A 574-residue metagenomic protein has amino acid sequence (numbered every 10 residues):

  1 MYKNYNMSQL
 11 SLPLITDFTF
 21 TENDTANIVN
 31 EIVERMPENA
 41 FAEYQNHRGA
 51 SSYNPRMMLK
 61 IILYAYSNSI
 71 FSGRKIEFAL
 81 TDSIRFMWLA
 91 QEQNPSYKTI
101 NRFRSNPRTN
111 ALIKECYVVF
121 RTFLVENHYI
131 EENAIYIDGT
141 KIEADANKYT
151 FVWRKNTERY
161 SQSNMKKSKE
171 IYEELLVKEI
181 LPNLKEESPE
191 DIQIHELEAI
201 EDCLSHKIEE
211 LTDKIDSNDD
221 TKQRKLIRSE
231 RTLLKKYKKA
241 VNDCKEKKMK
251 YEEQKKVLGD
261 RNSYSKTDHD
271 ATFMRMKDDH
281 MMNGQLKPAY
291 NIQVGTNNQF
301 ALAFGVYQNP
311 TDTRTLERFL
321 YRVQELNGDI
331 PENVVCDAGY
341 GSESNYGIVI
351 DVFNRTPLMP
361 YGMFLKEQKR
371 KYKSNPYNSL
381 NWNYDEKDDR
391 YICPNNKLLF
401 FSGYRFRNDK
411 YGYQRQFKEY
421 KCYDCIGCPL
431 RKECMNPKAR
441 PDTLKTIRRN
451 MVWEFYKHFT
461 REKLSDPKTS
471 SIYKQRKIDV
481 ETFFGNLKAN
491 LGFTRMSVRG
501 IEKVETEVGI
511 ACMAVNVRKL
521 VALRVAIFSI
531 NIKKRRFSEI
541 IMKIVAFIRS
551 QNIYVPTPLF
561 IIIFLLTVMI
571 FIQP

Functional and structural regions predicted by a protein language model:
M1-N27: Hydrophobic alpha-helical membrane-insertion signals
Y2-K3, I70-D82, Q93-N94, K98-P574: Anion-binding and metal-coordination hotspots
F18, A50-N54, A65-S69, L89 (+2 more regions): Short secondary-structure transition/capping motifs
T21-L63: Basic, short loop/linker segments at the boundary and entry of helix-turn-helix/winged-helix-like folds
E31, Y64, A511-V515: Short, residue-level hotspots on alpha-helical faces of the histone-fold and other alpha-helical interaction modules
R35-A40, S83, M87, N490: A short secondary-structure junction motif
R56-S67, F71, I76: N-terminal catalytic cores of NTP/NDP-binding nucleotidyl/phosphoryl-transfer enzymes
I62, M87-Q93: Peripheral, non-cofactor segments flanking catalytic/redox cores
